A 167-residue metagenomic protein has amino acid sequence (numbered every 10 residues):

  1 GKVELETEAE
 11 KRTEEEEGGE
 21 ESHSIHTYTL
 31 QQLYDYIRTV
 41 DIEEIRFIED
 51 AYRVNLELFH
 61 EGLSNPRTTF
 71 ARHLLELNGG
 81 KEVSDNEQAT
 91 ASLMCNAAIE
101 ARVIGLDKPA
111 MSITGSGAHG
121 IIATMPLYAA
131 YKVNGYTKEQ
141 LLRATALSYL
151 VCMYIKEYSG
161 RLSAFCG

Functional and structural regions predicted by a protein language model:
G1-G105: Signature of multi-pass transmembrane helix bundles
E49, D85, A89, I121 (+2 more regions): Conserved structured core elements
A101-L106, G135, L150, Y154: Short juxtamembrane and helix-loop transition motifs at transmembrane-helix boundaries in membrane proteins
L106-S112, E157-G160: Glycine- and acidic
K108-M125, F165-G167: Conserved phosphate/anionic-ligand binding catalytic regions in large, soluble enzymes, centered on
I113, L127-Y131, R143: Inter-domain interface/hinge segments
G120-K138: Alpha-helical support elements that line or immediately flank enzyme active sites and cofactor-binding pockets
Q140-G167: A structural-propensity feature for long, helix-poor, extended segments
